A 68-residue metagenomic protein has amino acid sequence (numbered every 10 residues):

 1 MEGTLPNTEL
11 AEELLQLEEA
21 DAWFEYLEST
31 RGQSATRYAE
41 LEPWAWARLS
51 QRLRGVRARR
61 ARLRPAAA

Functional and structural regions predicted by a protein language model:
M1, A66-A68: Short, intrinsically disordered, low-complexity terminal/loop segments
M1-A20: Short, charge/polar-rich alpha-helical segments
A20, E25-L27: Face-specific signal for non-transmembrane alpha helices
E28-P65: Short, charge-rich amphipathic interface segments used for partner binding and complex assembly
